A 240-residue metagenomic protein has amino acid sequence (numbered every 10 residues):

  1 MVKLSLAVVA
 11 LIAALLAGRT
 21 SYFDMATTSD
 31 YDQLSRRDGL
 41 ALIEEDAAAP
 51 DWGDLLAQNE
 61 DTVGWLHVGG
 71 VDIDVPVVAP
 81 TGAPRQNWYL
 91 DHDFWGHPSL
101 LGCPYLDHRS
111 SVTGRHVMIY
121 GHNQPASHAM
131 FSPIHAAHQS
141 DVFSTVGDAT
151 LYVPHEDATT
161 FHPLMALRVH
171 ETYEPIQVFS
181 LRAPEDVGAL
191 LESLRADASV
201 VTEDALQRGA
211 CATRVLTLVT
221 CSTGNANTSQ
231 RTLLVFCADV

Functional and structural regions predicted by a protein language model:
M1-A10: N-terminal Sec-pathway targeting helices
A13-V240: Solvent-exposed, non-transmembrane regions of membrane-associated and secreted proteins
